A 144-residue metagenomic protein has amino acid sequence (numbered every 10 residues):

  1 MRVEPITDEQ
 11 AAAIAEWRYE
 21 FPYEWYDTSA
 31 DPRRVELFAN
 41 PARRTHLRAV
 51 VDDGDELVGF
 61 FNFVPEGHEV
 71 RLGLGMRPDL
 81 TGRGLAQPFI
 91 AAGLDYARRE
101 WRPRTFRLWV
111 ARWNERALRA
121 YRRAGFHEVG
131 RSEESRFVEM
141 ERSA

Functional and structural regions predicted by a protein language model:
M1-R2: Extreme N-terminal starter segment of soluble prokaryotic enzymes
P5-G73, R77-T81, Y96-W101, R131-S132: Acetyl-CoA-dependent GNAT
R71, G75, R107-W109, E139: Conserved beta-strand segments that form the floor/walls of ligand-binding pockets within enzyme and binding domains
L80, G84-G93: Conserved acetyl-CoA pyrophosphate-binding loop and the N-cap/start of the following alpha-helix in GNAT-like
R107-L118, E134-F137: Conserved beta-strand-loop-alpha-helix junction that forms the acyl-donor binding cleft
Y121, F126: Conserved active-site tyrosine of GNAT-family acetyltransferases
F137-A144: Terminal substrate-recognition subdomain of acyl/acetyltransferases
